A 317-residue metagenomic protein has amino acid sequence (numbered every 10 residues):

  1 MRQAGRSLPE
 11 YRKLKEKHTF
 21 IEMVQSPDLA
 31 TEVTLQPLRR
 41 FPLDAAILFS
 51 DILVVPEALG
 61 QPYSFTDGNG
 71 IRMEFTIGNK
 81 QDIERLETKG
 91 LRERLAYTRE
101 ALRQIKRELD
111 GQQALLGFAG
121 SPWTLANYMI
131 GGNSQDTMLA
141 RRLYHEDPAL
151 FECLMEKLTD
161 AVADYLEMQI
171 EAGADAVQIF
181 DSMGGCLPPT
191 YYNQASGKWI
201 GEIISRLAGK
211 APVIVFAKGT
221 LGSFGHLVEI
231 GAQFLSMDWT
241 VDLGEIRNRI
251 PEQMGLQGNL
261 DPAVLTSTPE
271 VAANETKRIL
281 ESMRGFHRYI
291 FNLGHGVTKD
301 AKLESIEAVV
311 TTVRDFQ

Functional and structural regions predicted by a protein language model:
M1-A58, F65, I71, E202 (+4 more regions): N-terminal basic, low-complexity leaders that serve as flexible interaction/assembly modules and, when applicable, as
M1-S7, R94-Q317: Active-site loop segments of alpha/beta catalytic cores
R12-V24, K80-L91, V228: Short, basic, glycine/proline-bearing loop/turn elements
T19-F20, N79, D242, D261: Short, solvent-exposed coil/turn linker segments
S26, G78-N79, D136, T268: Intrinsic-disorder/low-complexity, polar/charged segments
A45-D67, I77, E84-L91, A174-Y192 (+1 more regions): Glycine-rich, proline-tolerant flexible connector loops at the mouths of alpha/beta enzymes
P62-I71, G131-D136: A glycine- and small-aliphatic-rich helix-loop capping segment at beta-alpha/alpha-beta transitions that lines
G68-E108: A gly/proline- and charged-residue-enriched helix-loop-helix capping module
